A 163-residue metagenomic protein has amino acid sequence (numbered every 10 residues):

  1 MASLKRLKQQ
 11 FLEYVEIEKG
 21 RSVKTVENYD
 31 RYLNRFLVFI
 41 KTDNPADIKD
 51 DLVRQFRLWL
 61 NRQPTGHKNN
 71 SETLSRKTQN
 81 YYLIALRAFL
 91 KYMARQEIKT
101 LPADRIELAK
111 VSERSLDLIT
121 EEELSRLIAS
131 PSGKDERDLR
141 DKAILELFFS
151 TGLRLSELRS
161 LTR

Functional and structural regions predicted by a protein language model:
M1-R163: Conserved catalytic core of the tyrosine transesterase superfamily
